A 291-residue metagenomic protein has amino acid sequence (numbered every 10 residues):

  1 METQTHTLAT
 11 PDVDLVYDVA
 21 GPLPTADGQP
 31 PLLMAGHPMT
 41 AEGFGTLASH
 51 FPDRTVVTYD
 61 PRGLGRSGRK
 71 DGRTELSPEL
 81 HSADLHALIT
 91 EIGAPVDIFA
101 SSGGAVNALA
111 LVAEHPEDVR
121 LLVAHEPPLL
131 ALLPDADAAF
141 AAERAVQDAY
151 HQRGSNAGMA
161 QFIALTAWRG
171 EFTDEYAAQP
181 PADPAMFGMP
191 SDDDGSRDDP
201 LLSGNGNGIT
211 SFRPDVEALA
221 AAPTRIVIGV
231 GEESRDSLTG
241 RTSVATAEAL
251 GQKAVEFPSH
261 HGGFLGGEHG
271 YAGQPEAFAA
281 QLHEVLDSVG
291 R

Functional and structural regions predicted by a protein language model:
H6-R69: Conserved HGGG/HGGXW glycine-rich cap/lid loop of the alpha/beta-hydrolase fold
A26-D27, T90-A94, V289: Glycine-rich phosphate-binding loop signature in dinucleotide/nucleotide-binding domains
D60-L64, P128, H260: Short beta-to-alpha linker loops that shape the active-site pocket of alpha/beta-hydrolase fold enzymes
G63-D97: Active-site loop/oxyanion-hole signature of alpha/beta-hydrolase fold enzymes
A94-D135: Conserved hydrolase catalytic core segment
A124, P128-G154: A catalytic-pocket lid/entrance helix-loop region that shapes and gates access to the active site across common
A142-A145, A149-A245, A249-K253: Alpha/beta-hydrolase
L250-R291: Catalytic active-site module of serine/aspartate enzymes centered on a nucleophile-bearing elbow/loop
